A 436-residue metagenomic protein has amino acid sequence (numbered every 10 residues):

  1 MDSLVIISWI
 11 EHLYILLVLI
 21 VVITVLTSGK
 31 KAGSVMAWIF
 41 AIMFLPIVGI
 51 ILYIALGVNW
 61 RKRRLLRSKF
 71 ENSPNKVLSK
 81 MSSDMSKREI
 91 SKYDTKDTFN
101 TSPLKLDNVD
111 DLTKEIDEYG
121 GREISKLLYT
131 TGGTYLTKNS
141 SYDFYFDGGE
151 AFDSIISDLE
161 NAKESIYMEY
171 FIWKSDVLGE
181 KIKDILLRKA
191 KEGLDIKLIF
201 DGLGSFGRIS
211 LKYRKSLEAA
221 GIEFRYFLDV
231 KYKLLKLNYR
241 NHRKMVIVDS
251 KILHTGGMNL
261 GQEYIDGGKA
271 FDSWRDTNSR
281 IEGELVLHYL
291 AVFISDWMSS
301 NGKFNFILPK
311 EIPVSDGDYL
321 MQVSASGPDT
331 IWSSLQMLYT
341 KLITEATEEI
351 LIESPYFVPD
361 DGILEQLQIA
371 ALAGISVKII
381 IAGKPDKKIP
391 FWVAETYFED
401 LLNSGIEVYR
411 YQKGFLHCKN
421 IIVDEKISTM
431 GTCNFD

Functional and structural regions predicted by a protein language model:
M1-Q336, K341, E345, P385 (+6 more regions): N-terminal localization/anchoring segments of enzymes in phospholipid and broader phosphate metabolism
T330, Y356-V358, K384-W392, V408-Y411 (+1 more regions): Short, contiguous acidic/charged loop-to-helix segments that flank catalytic cores in large enzymes
L335-I352, I369-L372, S376: Long hydrophobic segments that form regular secondary structure
E348, Q366, S376-I380, E407-R410 (+2 more regions): Aromatic (often tryptophan-rich) hydrophobic motifs at membrane interfaces
I352-S354, Y411, M430-G431: Thr-Gly-centered strand-to-loop micro-motif
Y356-V377, A382, K387: Helical hairpin unit composed of two closely spaced alpha helices linked by a short loop
I363, P390-W392, I421, C433: Short, well-ordered secondary-structure micro-motifs
